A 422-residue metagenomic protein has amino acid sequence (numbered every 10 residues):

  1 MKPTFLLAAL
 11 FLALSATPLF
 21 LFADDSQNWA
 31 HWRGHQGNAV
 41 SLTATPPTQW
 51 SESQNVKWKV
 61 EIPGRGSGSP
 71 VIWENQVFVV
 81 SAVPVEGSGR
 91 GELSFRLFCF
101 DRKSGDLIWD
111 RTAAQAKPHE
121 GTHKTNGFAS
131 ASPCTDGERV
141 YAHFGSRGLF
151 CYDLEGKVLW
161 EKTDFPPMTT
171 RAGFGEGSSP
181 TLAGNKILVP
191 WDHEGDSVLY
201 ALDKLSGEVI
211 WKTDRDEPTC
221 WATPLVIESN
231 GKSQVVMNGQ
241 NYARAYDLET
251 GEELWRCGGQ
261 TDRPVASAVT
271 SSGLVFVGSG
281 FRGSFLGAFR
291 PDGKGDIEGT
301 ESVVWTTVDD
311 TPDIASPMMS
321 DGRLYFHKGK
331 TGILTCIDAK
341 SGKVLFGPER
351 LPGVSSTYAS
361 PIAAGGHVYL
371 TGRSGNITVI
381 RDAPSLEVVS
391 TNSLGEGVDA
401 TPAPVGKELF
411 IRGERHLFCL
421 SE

Functional and structural regions predicted by a protein language model:
M1-F5: Positively charged n-region of N-terminal signal peptides that target proteins for export
L7-P18: Bacterial N-terminal signal peptides
L21-E422: Noncatalytic, solvent-exposed loop/strand surfaces of beta-propeller-type extracellular/periplasmic domains
